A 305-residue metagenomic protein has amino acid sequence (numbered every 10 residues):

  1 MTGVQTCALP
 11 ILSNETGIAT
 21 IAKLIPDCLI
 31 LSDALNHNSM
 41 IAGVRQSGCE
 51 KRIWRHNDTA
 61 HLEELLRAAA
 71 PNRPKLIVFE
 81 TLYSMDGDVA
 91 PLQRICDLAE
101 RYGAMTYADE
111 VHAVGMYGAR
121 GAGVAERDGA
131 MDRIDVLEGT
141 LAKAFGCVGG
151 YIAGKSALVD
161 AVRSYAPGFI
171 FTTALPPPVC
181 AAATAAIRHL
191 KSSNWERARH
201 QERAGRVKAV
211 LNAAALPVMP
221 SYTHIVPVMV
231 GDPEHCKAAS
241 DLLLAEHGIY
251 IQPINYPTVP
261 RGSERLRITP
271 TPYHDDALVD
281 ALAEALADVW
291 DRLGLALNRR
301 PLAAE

Functional and structural regions predicted by a protein language model:
T2-L9: Short, small-residue-biased leader/transition segments that mark boundaries at the very start of proteins
T20-N38: Conserved PLP-anchoring active-site segment centered on the Schiff-base-forming lysine
R52, H56-A108: Active-site phosphate-binding strand-loop segment of PLP-dependent enzymes
A90, T184-Y250: Conserved PLP-dependent catalytic core of the aminotransferase class-I/II
G103, A122-L141, D160, S164: Conserved active-site segment immediately N-terminal to the catalytic lysine that forms the internal aldimine
V136-E138, F145-N194: Conserved core segment of the aminotransferase class I/II
A245-E246, T258-E305: PLP-dependent enzyme catalytic core of the Aspartate aminotransferase-like
